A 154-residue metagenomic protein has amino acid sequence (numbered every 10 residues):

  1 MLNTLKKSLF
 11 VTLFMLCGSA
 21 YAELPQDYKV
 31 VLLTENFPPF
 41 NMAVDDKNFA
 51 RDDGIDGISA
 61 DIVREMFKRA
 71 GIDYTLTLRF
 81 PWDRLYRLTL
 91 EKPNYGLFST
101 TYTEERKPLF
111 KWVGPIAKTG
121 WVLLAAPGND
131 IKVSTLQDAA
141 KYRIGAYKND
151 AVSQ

Functional and structural regions predicted by a protein language model:
M1-L9: Bacterial N-terminal signal peptides that target proteins for export
C17-S19: N-terminal signal peptide c-region/cleavage motif recognized by signal peptidases
E23-L24, Q154: Short, conserved catalytic or adaptor-binding loops enriched in Gly and charged residues
L24-P108: Extracytoplasmic small-molecule ligand-binding "clamshell" domains of the periplasmic binding protein/Venus flytrap
P38, D52-E65, P127-Q154: Bilobed "Venus flytrap"/periplasmic-binding protein-like clamshell domains and structurally analogous long
T77-A139, N149-V152: Acidic, polar ligand-binding/catalytic clefts
